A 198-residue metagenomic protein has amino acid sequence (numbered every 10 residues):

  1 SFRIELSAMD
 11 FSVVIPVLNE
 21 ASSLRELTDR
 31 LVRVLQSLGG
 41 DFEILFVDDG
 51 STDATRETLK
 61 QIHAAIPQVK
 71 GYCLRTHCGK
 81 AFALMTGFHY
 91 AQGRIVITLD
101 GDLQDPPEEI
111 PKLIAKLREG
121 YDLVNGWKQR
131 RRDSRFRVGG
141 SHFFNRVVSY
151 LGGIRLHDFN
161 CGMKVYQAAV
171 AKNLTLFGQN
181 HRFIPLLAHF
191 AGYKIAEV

Functional and structural regions predicted by a protein language model:
D10-S12, E43: Cell-envelope/extracellular polymer assembly enzymes that use nucleotide-activated donors
E20-L35: Short, well-formed alpha-helical segments that are part of the catalytic scaffolds of diverse glycosyltransferases
E20-S23, S51, K80, P106: Donor nucleotide-sugar binding loop of glycosyltransferases
S22-E26, D53-I62: Acidic helix N-cap motif at the loop->helix transition within catalytic regions of sugar-transfer enzymes
G40-G50, Y72-C73: Short beta-strand/loop segment that forms part of the nucleotide-sugar
D48-E57, L103-Q104: A conserved acidic beta->alpha catalytic loop
Q68-Y90, I95, Q104-F190: Acceptor/aglycone-binding surface of glycosyltransferases and processive sugar-polymer synthases
